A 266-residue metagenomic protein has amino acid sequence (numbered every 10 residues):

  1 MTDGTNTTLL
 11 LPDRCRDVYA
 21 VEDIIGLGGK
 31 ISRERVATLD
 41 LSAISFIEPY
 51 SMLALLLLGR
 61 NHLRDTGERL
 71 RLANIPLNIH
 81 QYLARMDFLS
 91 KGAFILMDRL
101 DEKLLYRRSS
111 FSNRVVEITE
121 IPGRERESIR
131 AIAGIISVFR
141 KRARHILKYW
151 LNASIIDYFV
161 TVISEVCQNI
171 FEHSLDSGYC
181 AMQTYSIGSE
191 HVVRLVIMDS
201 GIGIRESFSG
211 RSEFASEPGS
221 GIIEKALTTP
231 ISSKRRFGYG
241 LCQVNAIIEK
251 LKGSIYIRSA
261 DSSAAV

Functional and structural regions predicted by a protein language model:
L11-F94: Amphipathic alpha-helical interaction surfaces in cytosolic regulatory modules
F46-Y50, S137-S164: Conserved short strand/loop->alpha-helix "switch" segment adjacent to the catalytic nucleotide/phosphoryl-transfer site
L56-L58, A153-G188, Q243-K250: Conserved ATP-binding N-box helix of the HATPase_c
E68-R142: Long, mid-chain structured domain cores
S109-W150, R205, S212-T229, A246: Helix-loop-beta hinge of the Bergerat
C180-I202: Catalytic activation segment of kinase domains across protein kinase-like and atypical kinase folds
L195-R235, A260-V266: Glycine-rich/acidic phosphate-handling loop/turn and adjacent ATP-lid/helix of nucleotide-binding kinase/ATPase domains
R236-V266: Conserved glycine-/histidine-rich ATP-lid loop and adjacent helix of the Bergerat-fold HATPase_c
